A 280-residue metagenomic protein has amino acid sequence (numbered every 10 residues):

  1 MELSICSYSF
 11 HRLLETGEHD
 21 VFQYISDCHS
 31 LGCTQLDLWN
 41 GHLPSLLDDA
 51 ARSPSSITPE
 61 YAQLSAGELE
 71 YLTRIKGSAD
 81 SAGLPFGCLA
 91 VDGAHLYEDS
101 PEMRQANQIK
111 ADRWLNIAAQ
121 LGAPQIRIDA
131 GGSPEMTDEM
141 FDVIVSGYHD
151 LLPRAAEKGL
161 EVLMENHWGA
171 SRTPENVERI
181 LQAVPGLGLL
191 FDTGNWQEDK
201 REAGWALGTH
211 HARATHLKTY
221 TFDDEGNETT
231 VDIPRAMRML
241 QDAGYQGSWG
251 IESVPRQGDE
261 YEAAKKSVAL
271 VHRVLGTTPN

Functional and structural regions predicted by a protein language model:
M1-T34, H149, A156-E157, A170-N280: Histidine-acidic metal/acid-base catalytic patches
S7, L36-G41, C88-G93: Short, conserved active-site loops that position catalytic residues or coordinate cofactors/metal ions across diverse
R12-L14, P44-L47, H95-S100, G132-D138 (+1 more regions): A short acidic, helix-capping loop that chelates divalent metal ions and anchors anionic groups
D37-I75, A130-M136: Glycine-rich, proline-tolerant flexible connector loops at the mouths of alpha/beta enzymes
W39, D92, D129, K218 (+1 more regions): Conserved residues at the C-terminal ends of beta-strands
N40-H42, E165-H167, V254: A short gly/proline-enriched turn/hairpin at secondary-structure junctions
S65-G188, E198, Y261-E262, T278-P279: Active-site acidic/histidine proton-transfer and metal-coordination neighborhood in alpha/beta enzyme cores
